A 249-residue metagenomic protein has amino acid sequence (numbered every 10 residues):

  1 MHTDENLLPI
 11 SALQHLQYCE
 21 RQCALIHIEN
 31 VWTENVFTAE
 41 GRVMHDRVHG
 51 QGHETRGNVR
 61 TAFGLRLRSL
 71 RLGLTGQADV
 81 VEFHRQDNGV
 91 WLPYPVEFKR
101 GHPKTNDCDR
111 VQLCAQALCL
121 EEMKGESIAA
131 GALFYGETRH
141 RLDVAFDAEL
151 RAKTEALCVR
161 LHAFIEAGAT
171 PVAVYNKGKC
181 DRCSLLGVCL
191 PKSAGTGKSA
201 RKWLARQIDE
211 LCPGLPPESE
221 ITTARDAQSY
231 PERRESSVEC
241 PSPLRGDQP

Functional and structural regions predicted by a protein language model:
M1-P95, K99, R206-L211, T223-D226 (+1 more regions): Metal-dependent nuclease catalytic cores that hydrolyze phosphodiester bonds in DNA/RNA, characterized by
S11, K202, E239-S242: Intrinsic-disorder/low-complexity peptide segments enriched for small residues
L16, H27, K153, L157-R160 (+3 more regions): Residues that form generic nucleotide/phosphate-binding pockets
C19, T170-P216: Cysteine-cluster motifs in flexible loop/terminal segments that predominantly coordinate metals
V48-G50, E137-D147, Q207-P217: Short, mixed-charge aromatic SLiMs
L70-G76, F83-A169, N176, D181-G187 (+1 more regions): Nucleic-acid nuclease catalytic cores
A224-P249: Intrinsic disorder/low-complexity segments
